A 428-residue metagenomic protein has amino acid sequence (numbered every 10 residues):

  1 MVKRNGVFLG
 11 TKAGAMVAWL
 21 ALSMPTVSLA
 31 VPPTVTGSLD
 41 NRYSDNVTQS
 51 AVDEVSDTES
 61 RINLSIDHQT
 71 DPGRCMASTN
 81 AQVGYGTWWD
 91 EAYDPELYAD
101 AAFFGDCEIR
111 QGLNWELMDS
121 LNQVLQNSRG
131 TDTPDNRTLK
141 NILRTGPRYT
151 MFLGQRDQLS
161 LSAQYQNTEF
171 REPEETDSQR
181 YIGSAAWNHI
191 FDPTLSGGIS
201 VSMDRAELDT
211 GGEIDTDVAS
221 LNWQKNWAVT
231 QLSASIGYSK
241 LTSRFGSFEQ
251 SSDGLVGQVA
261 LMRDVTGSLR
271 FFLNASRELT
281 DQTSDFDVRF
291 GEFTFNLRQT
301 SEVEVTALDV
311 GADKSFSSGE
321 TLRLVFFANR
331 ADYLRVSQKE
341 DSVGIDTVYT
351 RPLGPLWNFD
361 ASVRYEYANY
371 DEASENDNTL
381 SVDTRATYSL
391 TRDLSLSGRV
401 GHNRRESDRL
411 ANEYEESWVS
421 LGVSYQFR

Functional and structural regions predicted by a protein language model:
M1-T34, Q426-R428: Cleavable N-terminal export/targeting peptides
L29-R428: Gram-negative and organellar
